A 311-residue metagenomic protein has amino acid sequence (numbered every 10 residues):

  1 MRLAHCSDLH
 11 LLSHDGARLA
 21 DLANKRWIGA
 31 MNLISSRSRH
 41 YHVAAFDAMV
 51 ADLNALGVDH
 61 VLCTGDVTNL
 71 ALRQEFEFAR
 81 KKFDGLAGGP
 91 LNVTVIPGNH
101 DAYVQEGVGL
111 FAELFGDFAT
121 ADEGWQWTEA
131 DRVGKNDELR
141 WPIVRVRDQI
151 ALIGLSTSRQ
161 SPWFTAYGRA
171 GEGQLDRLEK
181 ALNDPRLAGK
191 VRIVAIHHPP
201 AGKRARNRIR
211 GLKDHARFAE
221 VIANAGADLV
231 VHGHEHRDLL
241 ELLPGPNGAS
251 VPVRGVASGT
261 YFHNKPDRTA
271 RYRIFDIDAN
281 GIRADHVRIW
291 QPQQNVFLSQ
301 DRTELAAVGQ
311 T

Functional and structural regions predicted by a protein language model:
M1-F76: N-terminal active-site segment of His-dependent metallophosphoesterases
H5-S7, H60-G65, N92-N99, S156 (+3 more regions): Active-site neighborhood of phospho(di)ester-bond hydrolases with catalytic His/Asp-centered motifs
H10-S13, N69-L72, N99-G107, Q160-F164 (+3 more regions): Active-site environment of divalent metal-dependent phosphoester hydrolases
G65-D84, A102-T128, A205-L212, L239-G248 (+1 more regions): Metal-dependent catalytic neighborhoods of phosphoester/phosphodiester hydrolases
F78-R177, A223, I274: Extended active-site neighborhood of metal-dependent phosphoesterases/phosphodiesterases
D84, N207-N280: Conserved beta-sheet core of the metallophosphoesterase superfamily
S161-R169, P185-L229, E235: Active-site-proximal segments of metal-dependent phosphoesterases and phosphodiesterases across multiple
I277-T311: A short C-terminal boundary segment appended to hydrolase-like catalytic domains
